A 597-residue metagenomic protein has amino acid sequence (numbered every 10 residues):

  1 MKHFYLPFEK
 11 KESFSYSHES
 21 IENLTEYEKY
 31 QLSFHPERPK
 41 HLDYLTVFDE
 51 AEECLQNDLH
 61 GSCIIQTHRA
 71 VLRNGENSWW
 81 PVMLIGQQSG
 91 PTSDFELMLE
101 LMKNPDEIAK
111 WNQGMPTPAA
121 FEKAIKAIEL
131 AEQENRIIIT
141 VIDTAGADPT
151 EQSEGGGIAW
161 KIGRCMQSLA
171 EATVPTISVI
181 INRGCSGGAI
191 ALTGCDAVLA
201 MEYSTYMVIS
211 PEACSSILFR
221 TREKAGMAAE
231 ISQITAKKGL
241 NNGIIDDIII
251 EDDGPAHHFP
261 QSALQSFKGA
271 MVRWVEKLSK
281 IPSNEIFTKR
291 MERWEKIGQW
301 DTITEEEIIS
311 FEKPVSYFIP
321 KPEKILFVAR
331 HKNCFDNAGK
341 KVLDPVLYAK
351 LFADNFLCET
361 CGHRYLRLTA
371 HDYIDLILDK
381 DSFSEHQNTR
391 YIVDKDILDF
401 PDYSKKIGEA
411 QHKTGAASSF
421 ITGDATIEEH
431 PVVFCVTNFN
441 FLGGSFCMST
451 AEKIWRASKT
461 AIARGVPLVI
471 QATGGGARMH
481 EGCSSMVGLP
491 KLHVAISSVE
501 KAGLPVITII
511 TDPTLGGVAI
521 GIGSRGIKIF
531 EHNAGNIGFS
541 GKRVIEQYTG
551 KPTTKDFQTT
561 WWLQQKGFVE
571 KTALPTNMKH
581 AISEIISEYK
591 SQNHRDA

Functional and structural regions predicted by a protein language model:
M1-C54, I209-D399, E546-Y548, P552-A597: Amphipathic alpha-helical segments at domain termini/boundaries
T46, E50-N77: Long amphipathic N-terminal alpha/beta scaffold segment
N57-H60, A228-A229, Q411-A416: Short Gly/Pro-enriched turn/cap motifs at secondary-structure boundaries
H60-T67, T288-R290, I510-L515: Glycine/charge-rich, flexible interdomain linkers and switch-proximal surface loops that mediate coupling
R69-G75, I231, K237-K238, P320 (+3 more regions): Replace "in large, NTP-powered and nucleic-acid-processing enzymes" with "in large, NTP-powered factors and other
V71-A170, T176-V179, R183-S186, S418-E500 (+1 more regions): Cleft-lining beta-strand/loop regions that shape enzyme active-site pockets
I142-K280, G474-H594: Conserved catalytic cores of soluble enzyme domains, especially glycine-rich substrate-binding beta-alpha loops
Y365-S445: Long, charge-rich boundary regions
